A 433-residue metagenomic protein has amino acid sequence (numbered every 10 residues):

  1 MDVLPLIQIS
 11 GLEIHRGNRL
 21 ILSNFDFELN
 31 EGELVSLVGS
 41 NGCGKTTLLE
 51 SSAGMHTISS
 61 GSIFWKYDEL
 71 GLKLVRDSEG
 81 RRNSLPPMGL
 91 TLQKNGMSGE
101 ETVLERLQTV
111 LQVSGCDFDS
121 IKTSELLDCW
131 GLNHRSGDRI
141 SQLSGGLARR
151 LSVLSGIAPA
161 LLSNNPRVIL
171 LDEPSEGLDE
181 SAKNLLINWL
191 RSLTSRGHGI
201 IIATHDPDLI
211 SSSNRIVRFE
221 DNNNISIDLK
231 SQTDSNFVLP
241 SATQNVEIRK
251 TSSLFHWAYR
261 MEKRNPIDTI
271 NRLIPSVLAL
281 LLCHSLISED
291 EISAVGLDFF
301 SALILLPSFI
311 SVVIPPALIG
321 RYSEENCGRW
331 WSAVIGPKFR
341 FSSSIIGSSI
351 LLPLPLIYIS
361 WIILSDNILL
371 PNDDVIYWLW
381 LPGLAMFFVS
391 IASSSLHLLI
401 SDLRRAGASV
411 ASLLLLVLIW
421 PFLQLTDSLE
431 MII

Functional and structural regions predicted by a protein language model:
V38-S40: The feature captures the beta-strand-to-loop junction immediately N-terminal to the Walker
A53: Helix-to-loop junction immediately C-terminal to a conserved catalytic motif
G61-S84: Conserved ABC transporter NBD signature motif
K94, G99-G115, K122: Q-loop/switch helix immediately C-terminal to the Walker
Q108, F118-R135: Conserved ABC ATPase "signature" region
D172, L178-D179: ABC-family nucleotide-binding domains
C283, I287, D298-G320: Long, hydrophobic alpha-helical segments
